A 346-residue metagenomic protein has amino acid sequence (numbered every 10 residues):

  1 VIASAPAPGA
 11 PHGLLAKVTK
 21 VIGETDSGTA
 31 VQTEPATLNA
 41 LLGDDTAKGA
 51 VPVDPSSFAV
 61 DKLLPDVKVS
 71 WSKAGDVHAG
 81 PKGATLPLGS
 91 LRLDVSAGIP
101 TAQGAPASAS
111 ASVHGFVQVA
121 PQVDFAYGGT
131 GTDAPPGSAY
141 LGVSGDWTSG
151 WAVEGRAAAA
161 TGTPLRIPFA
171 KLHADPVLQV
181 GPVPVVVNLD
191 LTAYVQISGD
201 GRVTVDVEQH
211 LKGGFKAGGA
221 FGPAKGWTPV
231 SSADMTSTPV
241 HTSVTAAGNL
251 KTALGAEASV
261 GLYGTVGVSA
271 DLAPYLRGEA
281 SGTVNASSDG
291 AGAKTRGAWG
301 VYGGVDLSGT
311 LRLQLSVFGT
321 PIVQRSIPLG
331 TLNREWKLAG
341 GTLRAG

Functional and structural regions predicted by a protein language model:
V1, A40-D61: Extended Gly/Ser/Thr-rich low-complexity repeat segments, especially those forming or decorating extracellular
V1-A7: Short coil-to-beta transition motif at edge beta-strands of beta-rich domains
H12, V60, K68-K73, V77: Solvent-exposed N-terminal domain segments of exported/luminal and surface proteins
H12-G23: Short beta-strand-centered aromatic/proline hotspots
I22-A36: Short, solvent-exposed secondary-structure boundary/capping segments
E24, T37-N39, I197-G199: Short loop/turn segments at secondary-structure transitions that flank enzyme active sites
T33, L64-D66, H78: Extracytoplasmic
P87-G346: Membrane-lipid interaction segments
